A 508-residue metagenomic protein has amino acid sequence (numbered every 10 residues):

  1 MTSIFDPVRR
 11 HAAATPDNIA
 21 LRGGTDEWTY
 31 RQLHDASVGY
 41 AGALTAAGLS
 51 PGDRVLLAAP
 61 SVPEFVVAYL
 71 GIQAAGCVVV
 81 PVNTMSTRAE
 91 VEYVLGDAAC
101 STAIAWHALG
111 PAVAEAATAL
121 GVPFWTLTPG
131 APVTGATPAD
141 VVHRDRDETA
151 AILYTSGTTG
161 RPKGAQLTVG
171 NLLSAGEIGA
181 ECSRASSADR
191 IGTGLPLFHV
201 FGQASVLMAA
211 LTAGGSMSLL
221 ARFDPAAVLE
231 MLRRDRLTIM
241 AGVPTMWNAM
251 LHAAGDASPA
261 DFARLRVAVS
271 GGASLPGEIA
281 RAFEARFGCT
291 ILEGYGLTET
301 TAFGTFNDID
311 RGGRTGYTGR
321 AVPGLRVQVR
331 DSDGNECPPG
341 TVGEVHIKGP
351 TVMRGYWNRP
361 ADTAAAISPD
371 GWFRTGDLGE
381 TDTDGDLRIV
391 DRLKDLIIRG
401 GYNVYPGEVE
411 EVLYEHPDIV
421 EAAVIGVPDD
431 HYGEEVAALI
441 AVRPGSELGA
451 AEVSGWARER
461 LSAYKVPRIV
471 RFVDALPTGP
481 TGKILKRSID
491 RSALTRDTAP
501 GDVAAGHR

Functional and structural regions predicted by a protein language model:
I4, D17-V62, V66-L70, T87-E92: Conserved AMP-binding/adenylate-forming core of the ANL superfamily
D17, A136-Y154, R161, R184-R190: Conserved pre-ATP/AMP-binding loop-to-beta segment of ANL
T29-R31, A150-S174: Conserved AMP-binding A3 loop
S86, A105, K348-G349, R354-G355 (+4 more regions): AMP-binding/adenylate-forming catalytic core of the ANL superfamily
L173-R190, F198-I239, A253-A254: Conserved AMP-binding/adenylation subdomain of ANL enzymes
L237-G242, L251-G313, R326: Gly/Ser/Thr-rich phosphate-binding loop
R320-G324, N335-A366, V404: Conserved ATP/PPi-binding loop(s) of AMP-dependent carboxylate-activating enzymes
S462-K483, G506-R508: AMP-binding/adenylate-forming catalytic domain of the ANL superfamily
